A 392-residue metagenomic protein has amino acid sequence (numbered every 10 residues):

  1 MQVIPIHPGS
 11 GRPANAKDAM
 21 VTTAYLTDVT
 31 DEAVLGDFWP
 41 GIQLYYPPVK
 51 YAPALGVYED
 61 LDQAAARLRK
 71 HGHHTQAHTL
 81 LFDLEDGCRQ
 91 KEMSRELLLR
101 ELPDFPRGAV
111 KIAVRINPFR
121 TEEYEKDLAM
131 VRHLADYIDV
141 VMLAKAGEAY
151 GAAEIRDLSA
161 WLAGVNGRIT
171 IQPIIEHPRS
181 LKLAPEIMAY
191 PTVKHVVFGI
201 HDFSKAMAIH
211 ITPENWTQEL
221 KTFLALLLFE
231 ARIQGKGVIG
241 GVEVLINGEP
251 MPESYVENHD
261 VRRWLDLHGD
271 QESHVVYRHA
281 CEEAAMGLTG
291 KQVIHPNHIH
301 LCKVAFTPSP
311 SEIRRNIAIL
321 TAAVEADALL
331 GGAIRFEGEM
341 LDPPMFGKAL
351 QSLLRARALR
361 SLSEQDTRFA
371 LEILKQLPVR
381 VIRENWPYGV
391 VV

Functional and structural regions predicted by a protein language model:
M1-V392: Expand to "…catalyze enediolate/carbanion chemistry for C-C bond making/breaking, isomerization, decarboxylation
